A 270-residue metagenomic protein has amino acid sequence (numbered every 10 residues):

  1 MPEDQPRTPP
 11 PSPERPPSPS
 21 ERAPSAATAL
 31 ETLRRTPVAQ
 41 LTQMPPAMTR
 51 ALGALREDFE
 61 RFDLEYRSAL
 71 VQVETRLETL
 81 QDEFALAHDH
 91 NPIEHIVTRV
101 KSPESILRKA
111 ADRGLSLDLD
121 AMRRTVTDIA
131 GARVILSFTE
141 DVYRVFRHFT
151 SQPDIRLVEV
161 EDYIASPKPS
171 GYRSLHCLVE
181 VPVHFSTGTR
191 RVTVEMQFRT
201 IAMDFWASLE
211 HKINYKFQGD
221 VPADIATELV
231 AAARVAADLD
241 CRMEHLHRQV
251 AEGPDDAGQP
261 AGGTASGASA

Functional and structural regions predicted by a protein language model:
M1-P2, H184: Gly/lys/ser-thr-rich phosphate-binding loops in alpha/beta enzymes that coordinate phosphoanhydride or phosphate groups
P2-P9, E21-L70, L77-E83, T193-A270: An acidic, glycine-/histidine-flanked metal-binding catalytic module
E14-P17, E21: Intrinsically disordered, low-complexity segments used as extracellular stalks/linkers and nuclear/regulatory IDRs
V38-Q40, F62, V71-Q72, E94-S102 (+5 more regions): Generic detector of short, locally flexible boundary/turn motifs and exposed helical patches
E57-I106, A111-A121, D128: Active-site acidic/histidine clusters and adjacent loop/turn architecture that either coordinate catalytic ions
R123, L136-H245: Long beta-strand-rich cores associated with HINT superfamily self-processing modules
D128-A130, R190: Short, well-ordered loop/turn elements at secondary-structure boundaries
A130-L136: Terminal, regulation- and interaction-focused segments at domain boundaries
